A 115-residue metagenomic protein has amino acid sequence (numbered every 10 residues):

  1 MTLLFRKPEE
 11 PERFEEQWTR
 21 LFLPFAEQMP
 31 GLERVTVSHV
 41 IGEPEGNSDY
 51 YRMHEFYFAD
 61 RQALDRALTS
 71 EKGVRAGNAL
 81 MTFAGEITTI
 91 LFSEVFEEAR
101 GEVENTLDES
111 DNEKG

Functional and structural regions predicted by a protein language model:
M1-G115: Macromolecular interaction modules
